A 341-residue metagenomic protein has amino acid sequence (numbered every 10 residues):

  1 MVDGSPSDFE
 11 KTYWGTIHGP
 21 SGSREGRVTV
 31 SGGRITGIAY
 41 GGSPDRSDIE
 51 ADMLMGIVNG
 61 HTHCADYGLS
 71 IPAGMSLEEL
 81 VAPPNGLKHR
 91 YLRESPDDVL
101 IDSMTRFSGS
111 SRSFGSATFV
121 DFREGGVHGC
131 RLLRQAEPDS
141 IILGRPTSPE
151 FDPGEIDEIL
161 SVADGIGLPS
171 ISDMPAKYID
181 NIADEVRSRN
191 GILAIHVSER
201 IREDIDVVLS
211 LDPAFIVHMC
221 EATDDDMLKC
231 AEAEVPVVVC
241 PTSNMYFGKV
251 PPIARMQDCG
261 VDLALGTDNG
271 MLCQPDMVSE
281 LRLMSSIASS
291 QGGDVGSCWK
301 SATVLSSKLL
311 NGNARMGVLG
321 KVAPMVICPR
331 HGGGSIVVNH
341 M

Functional and structural regions predicted by a protein language model:
M1-G42, T105-R112, K300-M341: Active-site microenvironment of metallo-dependent hydrolases
V2-T16, S21, G32, Y40-P83: Replace "His-x-His-based motif
G15, V28, G33, E50 (+9 more regions): Divalent metal-coordination and catalytic microenvironments
A51, V58-K88, S110-S113, A117-F119 (+1 more regions): Catalytic pocket of metal/acid-base enzymes, prominently hydrolases
Y67-D102, D206-L211, P236, M284-G293: Active-site gating loops and adjacent loop-to-helix segments of metal-dependent hydrolytic enzymes
Y91-A163, I171-D180: Active-site loop-helix segments enriched in His/Asp/Glu that coordinate and activate a nucleophilic water at divalent
L160-A254, D258-G266, M271: Active-site core of metal-dependent hydrolases
S210-L211, I253-H331, V338-H340: His/Asp/Glu-enriched, well-ordered alpha-helical/loop segment that forms or immediately abuts the divalent-metal
